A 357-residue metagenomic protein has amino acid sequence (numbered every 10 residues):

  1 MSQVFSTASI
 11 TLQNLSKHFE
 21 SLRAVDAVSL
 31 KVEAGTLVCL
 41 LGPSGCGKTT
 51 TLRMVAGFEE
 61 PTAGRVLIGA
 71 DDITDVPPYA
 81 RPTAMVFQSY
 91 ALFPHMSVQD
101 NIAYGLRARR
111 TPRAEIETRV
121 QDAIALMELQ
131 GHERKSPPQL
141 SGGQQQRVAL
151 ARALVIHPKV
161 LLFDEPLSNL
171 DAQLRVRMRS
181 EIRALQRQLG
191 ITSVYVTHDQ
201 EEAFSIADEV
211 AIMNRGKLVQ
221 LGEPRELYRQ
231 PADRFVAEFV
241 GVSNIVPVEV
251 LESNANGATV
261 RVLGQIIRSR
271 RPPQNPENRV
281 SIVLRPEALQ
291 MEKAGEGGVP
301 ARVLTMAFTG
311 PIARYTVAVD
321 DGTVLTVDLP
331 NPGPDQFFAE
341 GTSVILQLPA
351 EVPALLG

Functional and structural regions predicted by a protein language model:
L37, P78-A84, Q88-F235: ABC ATPase nucleotide-binding domains
L41-P43: The feature captures the beta-strand-to-loop junction immediately N-terminal to the Walker
T49-L52, V148: ABC ATPase nucleotide-binding domain helices that frame the ATP-binding cleft
A56: Helix-to-loop junction immediately C-terminal to a conserved catalytic motif
G64-D72: Conserved ABC transporter NBD signature motif
S243-I245, S253-G357: Non-catalytic connector elements of ABC transporters
